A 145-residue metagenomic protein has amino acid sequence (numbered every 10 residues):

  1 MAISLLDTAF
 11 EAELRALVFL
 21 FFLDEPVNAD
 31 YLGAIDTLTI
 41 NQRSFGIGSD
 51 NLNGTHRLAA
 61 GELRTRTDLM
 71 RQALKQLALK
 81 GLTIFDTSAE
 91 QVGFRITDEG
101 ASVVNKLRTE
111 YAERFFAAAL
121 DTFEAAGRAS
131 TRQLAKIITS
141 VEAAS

Functional and structural regions predicted by a protein language model:
M1-L6: Intrinsically disordered, low-complexity serine/threonine- and proline-rich regulatory segments
E11-P26: Positively charged, polyanion-binding regions of nucleic-acid-associated proteins
L23-D30, S44: Short capping segments at the starts of secondary-structure elements
N28-I40: Short, hydrophobic, well-ordered secondary-structure elements
L38-R43, L52-T67: Short helix-coil junctions and helix-kink-helix linkers
M70-G81: Basic amphipathic alpha-helical segments that dock to polyanions
F85-T109: Accessory beta->alpha helical hairpin/"wing" motif in late/C-terminal subdomains of nucleic-acid enzymes
T109-S145: Exposed, interaction-prone assembly regions rather than primary DNA-binding/catalytic cores
